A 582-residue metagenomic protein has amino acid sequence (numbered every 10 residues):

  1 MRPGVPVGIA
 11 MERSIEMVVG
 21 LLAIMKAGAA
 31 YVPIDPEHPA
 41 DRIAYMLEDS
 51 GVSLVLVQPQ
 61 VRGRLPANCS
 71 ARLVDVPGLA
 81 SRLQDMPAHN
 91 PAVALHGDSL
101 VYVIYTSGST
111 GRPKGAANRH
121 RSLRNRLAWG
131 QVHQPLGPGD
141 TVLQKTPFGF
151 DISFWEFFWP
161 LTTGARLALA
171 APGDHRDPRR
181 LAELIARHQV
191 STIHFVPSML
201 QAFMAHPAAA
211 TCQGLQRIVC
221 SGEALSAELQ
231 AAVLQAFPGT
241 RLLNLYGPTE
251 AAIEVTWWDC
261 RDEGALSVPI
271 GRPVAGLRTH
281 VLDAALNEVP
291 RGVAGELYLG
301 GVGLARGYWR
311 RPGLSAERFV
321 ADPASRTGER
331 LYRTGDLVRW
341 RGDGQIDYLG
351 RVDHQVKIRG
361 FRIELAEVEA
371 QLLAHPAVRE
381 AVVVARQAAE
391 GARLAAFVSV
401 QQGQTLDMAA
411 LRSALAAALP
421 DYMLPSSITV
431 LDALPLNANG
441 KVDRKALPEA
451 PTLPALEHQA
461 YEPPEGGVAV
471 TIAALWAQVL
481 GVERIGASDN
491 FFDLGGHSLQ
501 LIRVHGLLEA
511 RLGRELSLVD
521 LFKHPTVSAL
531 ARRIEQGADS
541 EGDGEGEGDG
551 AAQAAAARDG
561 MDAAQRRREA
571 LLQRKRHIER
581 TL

Functional and structural regions predicted by a protein language model:
V7: Gly/Thr-rich phosphate-binding loop signature of adenosyl cofactor/nucleotide-binding cores
M11, A30, G495: Phosphate-binding active sites in nucleotide-utilizing proteins
E12-L22, L499-R503: Cytochrome P450 catalytic-core helices
E16-L22, K26-E48, V52-L54, Q60 (+8 more regions): Motif- and composition-driven signal specific to adenylation
P39-A40, L54-V93, L123, Q235 (+10 more regions): AMP-dependent adenylate-forming
L65, A92, L100, T327 (+4 more regions): Regions immediately C-terminal to embedded phosphopantetheine-bearing carrier domains
D151, E250, A389-A392, H524: Short acidic/glycine-enriched loop/turn segments that link adjacent beta-strands
